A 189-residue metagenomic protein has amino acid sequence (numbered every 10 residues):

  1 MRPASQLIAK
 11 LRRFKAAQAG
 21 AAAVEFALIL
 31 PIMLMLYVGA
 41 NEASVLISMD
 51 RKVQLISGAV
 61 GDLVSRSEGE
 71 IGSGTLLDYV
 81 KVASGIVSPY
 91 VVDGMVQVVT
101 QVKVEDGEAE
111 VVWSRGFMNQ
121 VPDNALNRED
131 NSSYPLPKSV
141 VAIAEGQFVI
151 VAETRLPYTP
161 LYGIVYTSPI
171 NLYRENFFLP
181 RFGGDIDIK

Functional and structural regions predicted by a protein language model:
M1-G85: Alpha-helical assembly-interface signal, strongest on the long, hydrophobic N-terminal helix that forms
R2, G58, L63-K189: Short, conserved structural patches
